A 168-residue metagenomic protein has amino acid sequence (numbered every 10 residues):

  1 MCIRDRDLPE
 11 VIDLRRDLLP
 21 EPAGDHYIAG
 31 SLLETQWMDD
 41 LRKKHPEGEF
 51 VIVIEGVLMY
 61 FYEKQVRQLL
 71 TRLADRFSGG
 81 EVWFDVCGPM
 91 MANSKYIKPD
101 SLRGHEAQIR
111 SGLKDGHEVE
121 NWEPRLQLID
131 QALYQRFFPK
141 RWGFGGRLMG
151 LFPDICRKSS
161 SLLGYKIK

Functional and structural regions predicted by a protein language model:
M1-I3: Short, small-residue-biased leader/transition segments that mark boundaries at the very start of proteins
R6-K168: Alpha-helical subdomain
